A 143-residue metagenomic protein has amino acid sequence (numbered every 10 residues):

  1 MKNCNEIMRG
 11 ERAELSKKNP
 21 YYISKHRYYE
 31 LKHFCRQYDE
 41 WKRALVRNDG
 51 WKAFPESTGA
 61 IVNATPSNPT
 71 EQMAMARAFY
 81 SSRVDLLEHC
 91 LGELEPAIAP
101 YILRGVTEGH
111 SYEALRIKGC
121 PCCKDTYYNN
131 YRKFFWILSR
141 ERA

Functional and structural regions predicted by a protein language model:
M1-E93, E113, A143: N-terminal interaction/assembly modules
R43, T107, R132: Residue-level marker of positions within ordered structural domains that often coincide with functionally constrained
E93-H110: Short amphipathic alpha helix immediately N-terminal
E108-D125: Helix-turn-helix DNA-binding module
Y127-E141: DNA major-groove recognition helices of helix-turn-helix
